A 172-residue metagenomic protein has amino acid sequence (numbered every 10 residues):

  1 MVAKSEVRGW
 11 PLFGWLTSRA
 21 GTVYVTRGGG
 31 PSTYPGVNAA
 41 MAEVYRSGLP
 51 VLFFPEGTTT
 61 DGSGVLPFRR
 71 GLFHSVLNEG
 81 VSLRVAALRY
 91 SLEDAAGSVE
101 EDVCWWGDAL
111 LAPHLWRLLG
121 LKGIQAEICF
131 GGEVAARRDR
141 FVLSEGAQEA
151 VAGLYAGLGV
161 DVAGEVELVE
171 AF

Functional and structural regions predicted by a protein language model:
M1-Y34: Catalytic core of membrane glycerolipid acyltransferases/transacylases, capturing the structured, soluble-facing
V2, Y24, L52-F54, A87 (+1 more regions): Soluble periplasmic/extracytoplasmic beta-strand elements of cell-envelope proteins
V2, Y34, N38-V51, P55-F68 (+1 more regions): Soluble extracytoplasmic domains of inner/organellar membrane proteins
K4, V25-G28, C129-E133, A171: Conserved beta-strand termini and adjacent loop/short-helix elements that scaffold enzyme active sites in alpha/beta
S5, G57, A87-S91: Short secondary-structure boundary segments
V7, G29-P31, T58-D61, V134-A136: Short histidine/acidic/glycine/proline-rich micro-motifs that form metal- and phosphate-coordinating active-site loops
P11-R19, L49, S63-G146, G157-E170: A cross-family acyltransferase "interaction/gating" segment
